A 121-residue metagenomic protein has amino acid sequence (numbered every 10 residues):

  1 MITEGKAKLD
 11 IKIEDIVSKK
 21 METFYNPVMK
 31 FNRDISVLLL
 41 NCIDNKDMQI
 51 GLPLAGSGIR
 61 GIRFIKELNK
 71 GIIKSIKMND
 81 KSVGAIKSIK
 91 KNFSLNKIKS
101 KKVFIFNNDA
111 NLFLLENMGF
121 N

Functional and structural regions predicted by a protein language model:
M1-N121: SAM-dependent transferase fold signal centered on methyltransferase-like domains, encompassing both Class I
